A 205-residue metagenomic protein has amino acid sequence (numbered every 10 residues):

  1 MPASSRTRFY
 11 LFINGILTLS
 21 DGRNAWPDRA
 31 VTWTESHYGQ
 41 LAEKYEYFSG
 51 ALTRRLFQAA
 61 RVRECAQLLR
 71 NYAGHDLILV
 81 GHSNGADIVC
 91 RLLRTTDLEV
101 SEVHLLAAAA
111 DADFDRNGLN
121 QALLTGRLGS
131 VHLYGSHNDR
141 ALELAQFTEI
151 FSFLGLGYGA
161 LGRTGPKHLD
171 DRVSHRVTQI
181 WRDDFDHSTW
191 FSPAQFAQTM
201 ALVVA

Functional and structural regions predicted by a protein language model:
P2-L77: Active-site catalytic motif of lipid deacylating hydrolases and related acyltransferases
L11-G15, H82, A107: The conserved beta1-alpha1 loop
V80-G85, V89: Gly/Ala-rich beta-loop-alpha elbow adjacent to hydrolase catalytic centers
I88-L92, F114: Hydrolases whose catalytic domains are alpha/beta-hydrolase-1, hotdog thioesterase, or metallo-beta-lactamase-like
L92-S101: Conserved hydrolase catalytic core segment
H104-A112, G135-R140: Active-site nucleophile loop of the alpha/beta-hydrolase fold
A109-R127, V131, T148-E149: Flexible "cap/lid" loop of the alpha/beta hydrolase fold
N138, L142-A205: C-terminal catalytic-base region of ester-bond hydrolases, centering on the histidine of the charge-relay
